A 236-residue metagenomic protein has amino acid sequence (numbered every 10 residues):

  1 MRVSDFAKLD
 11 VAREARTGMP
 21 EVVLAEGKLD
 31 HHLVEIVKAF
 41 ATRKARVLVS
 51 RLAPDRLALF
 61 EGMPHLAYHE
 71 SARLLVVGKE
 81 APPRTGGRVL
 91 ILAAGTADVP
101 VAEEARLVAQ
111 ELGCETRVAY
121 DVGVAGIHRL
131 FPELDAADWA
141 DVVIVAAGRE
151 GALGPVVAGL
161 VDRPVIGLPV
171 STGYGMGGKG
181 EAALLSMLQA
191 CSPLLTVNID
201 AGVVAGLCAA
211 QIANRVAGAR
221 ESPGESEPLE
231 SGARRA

Functional and structural regions predicted by a protein language model:
M1-A67: Long amphipathic alpha-helical segments
L33, D98-E103, I127-H128, A147-V157 (+2 more regions): Short glycine/serine/threonine-rich phosphate/pyrophosphate-binding segments that cradle anionic phosphate groups
H69, V157-G180, T196: Short, acidic/small-residue loops that bind anionic groups at enzyme active sites
L74-V76, E115-A136, E181-A182, V197: Glycine-rich oxoanion-binding loops at beta->alpha junctions
T85-H128: Glycine-rich phosphate/diphosphate-binding loop of Rossmann-like nucleotide-binding domains
P132-V170: Glycine-rich phosphate-binding loop
T172, M176-R220, L229, R234-A236: C-terminal binding/interaction regions
